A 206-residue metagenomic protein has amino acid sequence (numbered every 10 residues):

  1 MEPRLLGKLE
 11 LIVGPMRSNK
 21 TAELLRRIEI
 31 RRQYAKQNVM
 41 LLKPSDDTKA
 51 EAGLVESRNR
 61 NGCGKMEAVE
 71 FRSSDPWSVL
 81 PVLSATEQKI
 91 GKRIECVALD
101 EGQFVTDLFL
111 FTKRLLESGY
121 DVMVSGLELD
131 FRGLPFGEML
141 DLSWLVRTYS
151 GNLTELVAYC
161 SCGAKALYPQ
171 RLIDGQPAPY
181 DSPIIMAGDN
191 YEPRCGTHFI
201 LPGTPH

Functional and structural regions predicted by a protein language model:
M1-T86, F131-S143, E155-A158, I173-D181 (+1 more regions): Conserved P-loop
K36, S118-Y120: A short helix->loop->beta-strand "cap" motif at the edges of active sites that frequently abuts
I90-V105: Conserved P-loop NTPase "ATPase switch" module shared by AAA+ and STAND
A98, Y120-E128: Structural recognition of the conserved hydrophobic beta-strand(s) that form the central parallel beta-sheet of P-loop
E101-L115, L129-F136: Conserved ATPase-coupling elements of RecA-like P-loop NTPase cores
F111-S118, E138-L145, Y149: Catalytic-core regions built around general acid/base machinery
Y159-K165: Short acidic, Gly/Pro-enriched loop/turn segments at secondary-structure junctions
